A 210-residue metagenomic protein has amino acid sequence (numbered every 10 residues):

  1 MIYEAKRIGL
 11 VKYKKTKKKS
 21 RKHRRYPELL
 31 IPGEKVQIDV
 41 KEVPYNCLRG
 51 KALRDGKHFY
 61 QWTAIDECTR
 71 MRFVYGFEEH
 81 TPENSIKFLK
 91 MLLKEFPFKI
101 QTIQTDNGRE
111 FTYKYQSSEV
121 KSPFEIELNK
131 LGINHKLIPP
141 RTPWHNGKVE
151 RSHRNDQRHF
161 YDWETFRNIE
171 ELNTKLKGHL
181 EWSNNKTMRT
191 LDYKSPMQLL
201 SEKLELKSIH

Functional and structural regions predicted by a protein language model:
M1-I2, G76, S208-I209: Short N-terminal signal/transit or membrane-insertion segments and the immediately adjacent low-complexity/disordered
M1-P44, R109, E119-L128, L200-L204: Basic, flexible linker segments flanking DNA-binding modules in nucleic acid-interacting mobile-element proteins
K6-G9, T81, N184: Hydrophobic/aromatic-lined pockets within catalytic cores
K14, S20, R25, E34 (+2 more regions): C-terminal domain-tail junction helix/linker
Q37, E42-Q61, T69-K177, E181-W182: RNase H-like DDE/DDD metal-dependent nuclease/strand-transfer catalytic core used by mobile genetic elements
